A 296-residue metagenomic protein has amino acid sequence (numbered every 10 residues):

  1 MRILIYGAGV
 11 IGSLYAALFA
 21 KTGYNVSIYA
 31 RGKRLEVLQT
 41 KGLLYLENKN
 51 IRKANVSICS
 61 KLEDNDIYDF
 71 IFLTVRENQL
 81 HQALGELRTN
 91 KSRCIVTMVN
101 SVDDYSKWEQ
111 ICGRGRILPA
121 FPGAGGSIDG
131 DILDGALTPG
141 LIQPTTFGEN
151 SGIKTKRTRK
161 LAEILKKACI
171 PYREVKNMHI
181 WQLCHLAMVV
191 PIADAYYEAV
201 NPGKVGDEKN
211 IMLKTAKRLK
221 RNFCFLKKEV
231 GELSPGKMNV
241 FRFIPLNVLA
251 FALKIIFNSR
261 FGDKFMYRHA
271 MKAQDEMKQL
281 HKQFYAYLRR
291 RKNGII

Functional and structural regions predicted by a protein language model:
M1-K53: NAD(P)+-binding Rossmann beta1-loop-alpha1 motif at the extreme N-terminus of oxidoreductases
I3, N25-V26, I95, I117 (+1 more regions): Hydrophobic anchor at the start of a short beta-strand that flanks the dinucleotide cofactor-binding loop
N50-D134: Rossmann-like NAD(P)(H) cofactor-binding subdomain of soluble oxidoreductases
S106-L183: Rossmann-fold dinucleotide-binding core
D134-E149, Y197-D207, R260-M271: Helix-loop-beta segment of a Rossmann-like dinucleotide-binding subdomain
E163, I211-G236: Flavin-binding catalytic cores
H179-F223: Active-site-proximal catalytic alpha-helix in oxidoreductases
K227-I296: NAD(P)-dependent Rossmann-like dehydrogenase/reductase catalytic/cofactor-binding core
